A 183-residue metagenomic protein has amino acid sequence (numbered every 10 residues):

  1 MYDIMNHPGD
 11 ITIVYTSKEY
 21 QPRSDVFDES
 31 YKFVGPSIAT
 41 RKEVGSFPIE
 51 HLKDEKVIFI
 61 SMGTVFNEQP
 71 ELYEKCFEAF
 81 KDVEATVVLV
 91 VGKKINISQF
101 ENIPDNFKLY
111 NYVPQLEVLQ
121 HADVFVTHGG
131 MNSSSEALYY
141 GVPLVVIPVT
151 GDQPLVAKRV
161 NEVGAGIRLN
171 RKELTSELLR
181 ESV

Functional and structural regions predicted by a protein language model:
M1-V57, G63-T86: Nucleotide-sugar-dependent glycosyltransferase catalytic domains
D10, Y31, N106-K108, G166: Short, conserved active-site loop motifs that form the nucleotide-linked donor/cofactor pocket
S17-Q21, V91-I97: Short, polar loop motifs at secondary-structure junctions
I60, V87-L89, V146: Structural beta-sheet core signal
I95-Y112: Nucleotide-activated donor-binding/catalytic signature segment of Leloir-type glycosyltransferases, i.e., the conserved
Y112-K158: A donor-sugar binding/catalytic signature common to diverse glycosyltransferases and related nucleotide-sugar
G151-S182: Change "using UDP/GDP/dTDP sugars" to "using nucleotide sugars
